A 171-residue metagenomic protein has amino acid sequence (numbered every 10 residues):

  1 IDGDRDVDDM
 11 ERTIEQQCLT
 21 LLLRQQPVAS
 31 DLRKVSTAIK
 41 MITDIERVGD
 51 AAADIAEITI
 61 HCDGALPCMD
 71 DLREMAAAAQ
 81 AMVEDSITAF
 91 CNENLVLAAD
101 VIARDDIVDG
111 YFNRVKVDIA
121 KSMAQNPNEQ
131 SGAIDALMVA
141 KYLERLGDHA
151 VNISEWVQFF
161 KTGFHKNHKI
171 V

Functional and structural regions predicted by a protein language model:
I1-V171: Cytosolic, long alpha-helical scaffolding segments
